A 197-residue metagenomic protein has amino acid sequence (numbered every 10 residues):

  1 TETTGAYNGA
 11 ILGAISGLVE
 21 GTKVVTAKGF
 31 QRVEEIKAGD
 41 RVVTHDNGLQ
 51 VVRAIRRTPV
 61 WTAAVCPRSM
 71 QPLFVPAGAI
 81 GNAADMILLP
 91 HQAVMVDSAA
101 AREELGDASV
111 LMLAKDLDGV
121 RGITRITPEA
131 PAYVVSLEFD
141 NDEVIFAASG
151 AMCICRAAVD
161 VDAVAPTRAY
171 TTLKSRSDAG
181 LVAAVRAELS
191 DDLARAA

Functional and structural regions predicted by a protein language model:
T1-L18, V25, Q31, T127-A197: Sequence-level preference for short, compositionally simple segments enriched in small aliphatic or small polar residues
V19-T26, V43-D162: Long beta-strand-rich cores associated with HINT superfamily self-processing modules
Q31-V33, Q50: Short, isolated positions in well-ordered beta-strands
E34-R41: Structural motif
